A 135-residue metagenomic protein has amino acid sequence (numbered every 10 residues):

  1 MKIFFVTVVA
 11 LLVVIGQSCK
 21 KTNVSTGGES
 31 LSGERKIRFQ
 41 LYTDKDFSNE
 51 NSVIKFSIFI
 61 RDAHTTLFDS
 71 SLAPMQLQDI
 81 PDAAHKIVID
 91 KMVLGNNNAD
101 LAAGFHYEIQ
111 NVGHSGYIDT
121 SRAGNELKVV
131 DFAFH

Functional and structural regions predicted by a protein language model:
F4-V13: Sec-dependent N-terminal signal peptides
L12-Q40: Bacterial Sec-dependent N-terminal signal peptides
T26-G28, P74-D79, M92, G116-S121: Beta-strand-rich interaction surfaces with strong enrichment in secreted/lumenal proteins
Y42, K55-A63, G104-V112: Predominantly extracellular/luminal cell-surface or secreted proteins
D46-S70: Short, ordered, surface-exposed loop/turn motifs in non-cytosolic proteins
D62-N97: Tryptophan-paired
K91-G113: A short, solvent-exposed beta-strand micro-motif common in secreted/extracellular proteins
I118-H135: Extracellular beta-sheet/turn segments enriched in Thr/Pro/Gly and aliphatic residues
